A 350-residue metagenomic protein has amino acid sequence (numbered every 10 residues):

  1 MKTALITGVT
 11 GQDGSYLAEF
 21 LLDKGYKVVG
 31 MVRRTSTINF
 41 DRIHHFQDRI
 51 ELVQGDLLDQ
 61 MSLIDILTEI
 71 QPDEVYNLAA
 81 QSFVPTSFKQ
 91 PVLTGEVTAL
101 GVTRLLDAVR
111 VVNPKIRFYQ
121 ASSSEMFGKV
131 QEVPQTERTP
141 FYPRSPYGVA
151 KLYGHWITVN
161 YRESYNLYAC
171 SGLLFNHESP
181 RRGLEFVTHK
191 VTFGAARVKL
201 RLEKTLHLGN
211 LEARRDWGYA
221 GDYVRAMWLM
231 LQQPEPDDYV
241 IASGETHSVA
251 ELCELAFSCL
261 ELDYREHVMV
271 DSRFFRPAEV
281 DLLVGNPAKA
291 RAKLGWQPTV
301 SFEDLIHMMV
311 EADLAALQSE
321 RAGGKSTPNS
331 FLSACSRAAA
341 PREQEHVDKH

Functional and structural regions predicted by a protein language model:
M1-H177, G221, L231, C259 (+4 more regions): N-terminal Rossmann-like NAD(P)+-binding domain of SDR-like oxidoreductases, especially those catalyzing
D23, G30-M31, G55-L58, L184-K190 (+1 more regions): C-terminal substrate-binding subdomain of Rossmann-fold SDR/epimerase-dehydratase oxidoreductases
I64, Q131, R182-G183, C253: A short local structural element in Rossmann-fold oxidoreductases
K89-Q90, P146, R181-E185, E279-D281: Short, solvent-exposed loop/turn segments at secondary-structure boundaries
